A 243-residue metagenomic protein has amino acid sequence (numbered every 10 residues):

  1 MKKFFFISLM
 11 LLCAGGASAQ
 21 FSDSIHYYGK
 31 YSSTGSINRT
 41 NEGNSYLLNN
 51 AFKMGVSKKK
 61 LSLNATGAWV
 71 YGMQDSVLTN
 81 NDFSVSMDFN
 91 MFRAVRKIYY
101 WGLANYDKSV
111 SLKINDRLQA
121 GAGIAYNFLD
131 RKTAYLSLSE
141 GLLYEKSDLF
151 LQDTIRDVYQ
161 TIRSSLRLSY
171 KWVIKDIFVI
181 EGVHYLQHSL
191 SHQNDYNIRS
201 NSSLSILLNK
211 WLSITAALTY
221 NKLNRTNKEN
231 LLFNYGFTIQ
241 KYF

Functional and structural regions predicted by a protein language model:
Q20-N64: Short glycine/proline- and aromatic-enriched beta-strand/turn motifs that initiate or cap beta-hairpins
I25-Y27, N44-L48, T79-V85, D116-A120 (+4 more regions): Residues that define the transmembrane beta-barrel architecture of outer-membrane proteins
Y31-I37, A65-W69, G102-Y106, A122 (+5 more regions): Transmembrane beta-barrel strands of outer-membrane/channel proteins
T34-T40, A68-S76, F92, N105-K113 (+5 more regions): Sequence/structural signature of outer-membrane beta-barrel proteins
N50-F52, V85-F89, A122, L166-L168 (+2 more regions): Membrane-embedded beta-strands of outer-membrane beta-barrel proteins, especially the hydrophobic/small aromatic
M54-K58, M91-R93, Y126-F128, Y170-W172 (+3 more regions): Residue-level signature of outer-membrane beta-barrel architecture
K59-A65, V95-Y100, K132-L136, I174-I180 (+1 more regions): Repeated loop/turn-to-beta-strand initiation elements of outer-membrane beta-barrel proteins
I206-L207, L231-F243: Outer-membrane beta-barrel "beta-signal"
